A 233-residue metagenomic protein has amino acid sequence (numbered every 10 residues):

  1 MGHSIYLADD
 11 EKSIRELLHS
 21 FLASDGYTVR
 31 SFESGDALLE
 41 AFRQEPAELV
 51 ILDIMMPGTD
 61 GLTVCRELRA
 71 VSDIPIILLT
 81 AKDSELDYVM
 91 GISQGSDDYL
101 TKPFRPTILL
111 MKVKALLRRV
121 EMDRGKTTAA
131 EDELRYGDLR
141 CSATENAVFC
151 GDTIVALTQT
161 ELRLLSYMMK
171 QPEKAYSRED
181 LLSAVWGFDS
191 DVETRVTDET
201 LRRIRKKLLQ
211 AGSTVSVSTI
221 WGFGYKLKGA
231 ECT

Functional and structural regions predicted by a protein language model:
S4, A115-A175, E179, K228: Short, Lys/Arg-enriched segments at the junction into DNA-binding effector domains of transcriptional regulators
A8-D9, F32, V50, L100: Conserved sequence signature across two-component system core domains
E11-R30: Two-component/phosphorelay signaling modules centered on CheY-like receiver
E33-S34, D60-T63, D87: Acidic catalytic/metal-coordinating carboxylates
E45-I51, M56: Active-site beta3 strand of CheY-like receiver
P46-E48, V71-P75, D191: His-Asp phosphorelay/catalytic-motif detector in bacterial-type signaling
R66, A70, P75-R135: Basic, amphipathic DNA-recognition helix from helix-turn-helix-like DNA-binding domains
A147-V215, W221-F223: Positively charged, aromatic-enriched patches within helix-turn-helix-type DNA-binding elements, predominantly
